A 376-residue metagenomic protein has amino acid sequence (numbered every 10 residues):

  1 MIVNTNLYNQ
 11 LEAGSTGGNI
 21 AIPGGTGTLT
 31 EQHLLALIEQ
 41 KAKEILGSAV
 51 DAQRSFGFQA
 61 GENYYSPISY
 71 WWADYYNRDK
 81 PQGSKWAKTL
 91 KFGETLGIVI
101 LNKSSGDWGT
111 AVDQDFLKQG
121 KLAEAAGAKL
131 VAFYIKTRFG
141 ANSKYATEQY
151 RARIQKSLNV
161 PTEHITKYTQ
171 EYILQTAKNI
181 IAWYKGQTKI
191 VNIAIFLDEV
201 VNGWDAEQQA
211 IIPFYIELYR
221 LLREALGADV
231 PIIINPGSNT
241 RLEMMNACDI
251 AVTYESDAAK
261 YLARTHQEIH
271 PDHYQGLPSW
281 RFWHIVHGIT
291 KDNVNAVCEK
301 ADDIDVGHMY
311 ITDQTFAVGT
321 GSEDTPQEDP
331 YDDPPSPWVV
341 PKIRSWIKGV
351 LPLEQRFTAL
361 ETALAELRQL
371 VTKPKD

Functional and structural regions predicted by a protein language model:
M1-I45, A52, V350: Short, low-complexity N-terminal tether/leader segments at secretion or assembly junctions of large, surface-exposed
T16, L29, A49, F56 (+2 more regions): Compositionally biased regions
I45-G47, D51, L367-D376: C-terminal, disordered and strongly charge-biased linear tails with low hydrophobicity
D51-Q355: Glycan-processing catalytic domains of CAZymes
